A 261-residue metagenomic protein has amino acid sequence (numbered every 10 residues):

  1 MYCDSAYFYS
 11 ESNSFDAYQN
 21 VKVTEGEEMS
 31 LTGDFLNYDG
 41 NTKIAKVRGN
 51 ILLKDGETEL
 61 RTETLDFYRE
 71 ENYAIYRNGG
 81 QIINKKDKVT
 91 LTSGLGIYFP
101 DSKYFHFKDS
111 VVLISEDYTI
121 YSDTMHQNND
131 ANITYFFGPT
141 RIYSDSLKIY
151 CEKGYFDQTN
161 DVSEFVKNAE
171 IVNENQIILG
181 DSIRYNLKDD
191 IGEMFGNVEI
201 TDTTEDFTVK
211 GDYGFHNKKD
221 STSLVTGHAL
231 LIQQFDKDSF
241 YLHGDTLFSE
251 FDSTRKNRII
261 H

Functional and structural regions predicted by a protein language model:
M1-H261: Structural signature for solvent-exposed beta-strand/loop edge elements and short helix-capping sites, enriched
